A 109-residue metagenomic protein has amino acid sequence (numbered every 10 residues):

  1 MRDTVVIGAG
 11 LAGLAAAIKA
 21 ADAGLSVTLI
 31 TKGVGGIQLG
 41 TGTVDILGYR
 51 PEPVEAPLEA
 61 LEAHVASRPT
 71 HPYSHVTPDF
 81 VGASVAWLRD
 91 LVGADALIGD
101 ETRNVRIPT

Functional and structural regions predicted by a protein language model:
M1-L11, D90-D95, G99: Short N-terminal secondary-structure initiator segments
R2-L29: N-terminal Rossmann-like FAD-binding beta1-loop-alpha1 element of flavoenzymes
A9, T70, T77: Charged, low-complexity surface patches
K32-P69: Conserved N-terminal glycine-rich FAD pyrophosphate-binding loop of Rossmann-like flavoproteins
S74-T109: Feature captures the FAD/FMN-dependent oxidoreductase FAD-binding
